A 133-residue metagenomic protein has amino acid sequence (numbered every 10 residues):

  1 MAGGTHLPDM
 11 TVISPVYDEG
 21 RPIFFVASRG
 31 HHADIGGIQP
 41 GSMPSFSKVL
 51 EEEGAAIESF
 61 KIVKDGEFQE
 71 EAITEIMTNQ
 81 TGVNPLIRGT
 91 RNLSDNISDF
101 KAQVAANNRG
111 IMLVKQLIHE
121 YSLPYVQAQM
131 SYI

Functional and structural regions predicted by a protein language model:
T5-L7, D18-E19, V49-L50, D65-E70 (+1 more regions): Solvent-exposed alpha-helices and their adjacent loops that cap or buttress functional pockets in soluble metabolic
P8, S42-V49, D95-S98, A102: Short alpha-helix boundary/capping segments
D9-E19, A27: A short, hydrophobic, proline-anchored segment that marks a local hinge/packing element in signaling and regulatory
P22: Glycine-rich acetyl-CoA-binding "A-motif" of GNAT/NAT acetyltransferases
A27, I35-A56, V63-E70: Internal insertion modules embedded within essential enzymes
A56-I133: N-terminal leader/propeptide and maturation segments of large enzyme subunits in energy/redox metabolism and hydrolases
